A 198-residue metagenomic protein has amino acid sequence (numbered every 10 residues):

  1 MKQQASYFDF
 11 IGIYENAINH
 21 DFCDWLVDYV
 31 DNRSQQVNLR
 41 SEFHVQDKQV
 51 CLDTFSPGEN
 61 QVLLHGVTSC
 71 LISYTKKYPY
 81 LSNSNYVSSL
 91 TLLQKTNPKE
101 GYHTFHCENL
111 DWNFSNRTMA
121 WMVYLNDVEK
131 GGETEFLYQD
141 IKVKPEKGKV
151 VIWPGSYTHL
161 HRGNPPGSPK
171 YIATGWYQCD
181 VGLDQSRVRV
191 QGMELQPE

Functional and structural regions predicted by a protein language model:
M1-V150, T158-E198: Fe(II)/2-oxoglutarate oxygenase catalytic core
